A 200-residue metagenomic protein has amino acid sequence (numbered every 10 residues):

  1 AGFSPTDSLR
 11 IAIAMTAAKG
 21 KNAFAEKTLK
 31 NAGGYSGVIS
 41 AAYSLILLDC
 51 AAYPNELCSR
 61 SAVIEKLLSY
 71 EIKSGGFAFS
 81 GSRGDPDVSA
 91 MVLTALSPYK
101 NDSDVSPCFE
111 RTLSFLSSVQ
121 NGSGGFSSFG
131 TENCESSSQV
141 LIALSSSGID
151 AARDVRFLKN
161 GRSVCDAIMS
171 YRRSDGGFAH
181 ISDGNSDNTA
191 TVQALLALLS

Functional and structural regions predicted by a protein language model:
A1, T28-K30, L67-L68, T112 (+2 more regions): Buried hydrophobic core positions in alpha-solenoid tandem helical repeats
G2-K21, G34-R60, I72-R111, G122-F157 (+1 more regions): An alpha-helical repeat/solenoid feature that recognizes helix-turn-helix modules
A25-L29, R60-I64, F109, L113 (+1 more regions): Core helices of alpha-solenoid repeat scaffolds
N55, K66-L67, G84, L116 (+2 more regions): Long hydrophobic alpha-helices with heptad-repeat/coiled-coil character
I64-E65, S69-I72: Short, charged N-terminal helix-start/capping segments
V119: Conserved helix-to-beta-strand junction in the class I
R156-M169: Extended hydrophobic/aromatic segments used for targeting, binding, or gating
